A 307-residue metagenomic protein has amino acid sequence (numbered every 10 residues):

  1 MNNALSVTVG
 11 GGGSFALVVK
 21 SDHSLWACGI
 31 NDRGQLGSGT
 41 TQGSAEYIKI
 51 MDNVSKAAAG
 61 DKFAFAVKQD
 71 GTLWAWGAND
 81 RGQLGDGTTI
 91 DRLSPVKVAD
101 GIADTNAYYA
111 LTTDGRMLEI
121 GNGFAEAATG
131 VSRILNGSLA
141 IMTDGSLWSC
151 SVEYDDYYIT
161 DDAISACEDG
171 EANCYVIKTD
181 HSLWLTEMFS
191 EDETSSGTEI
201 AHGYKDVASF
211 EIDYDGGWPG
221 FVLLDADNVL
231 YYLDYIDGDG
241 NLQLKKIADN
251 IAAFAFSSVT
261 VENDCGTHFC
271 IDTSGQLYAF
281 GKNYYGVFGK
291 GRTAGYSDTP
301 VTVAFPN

Functional and structural regions predicted by a protein language model:
M1-N307: Eukaryote-biased RCC1-like beta-propeller repeat architecture
